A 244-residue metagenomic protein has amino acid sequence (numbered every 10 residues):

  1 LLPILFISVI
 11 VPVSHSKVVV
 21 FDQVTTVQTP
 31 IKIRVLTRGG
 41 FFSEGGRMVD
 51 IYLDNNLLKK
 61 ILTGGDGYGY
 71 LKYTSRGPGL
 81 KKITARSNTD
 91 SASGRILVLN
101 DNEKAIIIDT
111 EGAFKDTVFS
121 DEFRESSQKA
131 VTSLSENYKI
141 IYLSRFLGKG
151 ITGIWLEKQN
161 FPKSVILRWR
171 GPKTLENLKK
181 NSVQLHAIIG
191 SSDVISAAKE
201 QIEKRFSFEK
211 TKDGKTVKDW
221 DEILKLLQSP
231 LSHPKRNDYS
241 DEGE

Functional and structural regions predicted by a protein language model:
L2-V9: Bacterial N-terminal signal peptides
V11, S43-R47, L53-N55, T84 (+2 more regions): Solvent-exposed, well-ordered amphipathic alpha-helical segments that flank/support binding or catalytic loops
V13-E103: Beta-strand-enriched, solvent-exposed domains that form extended recognition/catalytic surfaces
V35, I51, A85, I96 (+5 more regions): Generic structural hydrophobic/aromatic packing signal, biased to beta-strands
I51, T110, S191-S192: Fold-independent oxyanion-binding glycine-rich loops and adjacent beta-strand/coil segments at enzyme active sites
N56, K81-R86, G112, I223 (+1 more regions): Short alpha-helical interface patches
N102-V183: Conserved, compact domain cores that house catalytic/ligand-binding motifs in diverse enzymes and effector modules
L147-E244: C-terminal cap/substrate-recognition subdomain and adjoining C-terminal extension of metal-dependent phosphatase-like
